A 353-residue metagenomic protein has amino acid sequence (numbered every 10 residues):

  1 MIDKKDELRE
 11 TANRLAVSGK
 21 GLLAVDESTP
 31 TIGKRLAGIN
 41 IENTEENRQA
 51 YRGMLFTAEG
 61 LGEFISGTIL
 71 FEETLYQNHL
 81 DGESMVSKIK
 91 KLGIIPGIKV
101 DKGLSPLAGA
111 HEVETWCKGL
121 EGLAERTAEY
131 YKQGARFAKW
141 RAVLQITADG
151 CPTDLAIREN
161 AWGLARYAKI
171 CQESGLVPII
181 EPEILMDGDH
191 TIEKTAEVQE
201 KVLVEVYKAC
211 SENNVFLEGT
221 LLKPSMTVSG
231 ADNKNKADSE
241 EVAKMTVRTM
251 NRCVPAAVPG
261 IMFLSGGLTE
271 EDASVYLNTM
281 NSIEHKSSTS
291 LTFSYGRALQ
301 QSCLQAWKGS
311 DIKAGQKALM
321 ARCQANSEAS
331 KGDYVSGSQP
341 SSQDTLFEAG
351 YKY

Functional and structural regions predicted by a protein language model:
M1-Q133, I146, N235, S239 (+4 more regions): Alpha/beta catalytic barrel-like cores
D26-E27, K99-G103, R141-Q145, I180-E183 (+1 more regions): Short loop/turn segments at strand-loop or loop-helix junctions that form parts of catalytic or ligand-binding pockets
T44, W140, I180, L222 (+1 more regions): Conserved, mostly hydrophobic/aromatic
T68, A138, P178-I179, T220 (+1 more regions): Hydrophobic residues within beta-strands of alpha/beta enzymes
I95, V177, G219-L221, G260: Proline-centered loop/turn at the N-terminus of a beta-strand
L123-E212: Helix-rich catalytic cores of soluble enzyme domains
L185, I261-L264: Short glycine-rich or small-residue beta-strand-to-loop segments that form or flank ligand, phosphate, metal/Fe-S
M186, H190-A257: Catalytic core of soluble alpha/beta enzymes
